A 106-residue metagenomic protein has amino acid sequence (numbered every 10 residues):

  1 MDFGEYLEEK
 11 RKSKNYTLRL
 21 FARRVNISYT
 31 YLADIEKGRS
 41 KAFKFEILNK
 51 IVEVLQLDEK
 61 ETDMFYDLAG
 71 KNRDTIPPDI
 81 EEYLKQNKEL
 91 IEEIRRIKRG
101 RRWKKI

Functional and structural regions predicted by a protein language model:
M1-S13: A short, Lys/Arg-rich alpha-helix, primarily the initiator
R11, A22, V52: The alpha-helix within a helix-turn-helix
N15-A33: Short alpha-helical DNA-recognition segment
K44-M64: DNA major-groove recognition helix of helix-turn-helix/homeodomain DNA-binding modules
E61-R96: Short, charged recognition helix plus adjacent turn of helix-turn-helix-like nucleic-acid-binding domains
